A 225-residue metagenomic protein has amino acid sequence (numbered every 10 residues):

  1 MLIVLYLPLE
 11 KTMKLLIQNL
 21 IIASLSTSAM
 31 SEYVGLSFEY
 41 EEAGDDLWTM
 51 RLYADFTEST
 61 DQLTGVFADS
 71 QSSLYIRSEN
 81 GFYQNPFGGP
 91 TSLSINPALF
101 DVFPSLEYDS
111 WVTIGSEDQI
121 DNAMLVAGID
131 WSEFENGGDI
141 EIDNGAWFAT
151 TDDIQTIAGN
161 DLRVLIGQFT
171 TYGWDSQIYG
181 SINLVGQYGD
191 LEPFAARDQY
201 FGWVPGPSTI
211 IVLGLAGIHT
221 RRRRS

Functional and structural regions predicted by a protein language model:
M1-T12: Short, Lys/Arg-enriched N-terminal segments with co-localized hydrophobic residues within the first ~10-30 amino acids
L9-E10, S24, G206: Low-complexity intrinsically disordered segments
E10-L16, R221-S225: Positively charged n-region of N-terminal signal peptides that target proteins for export
T12, T27-E32: Sec/Tat signal peptide C-region and signal peptidase I cleavage site
L16-L25, I211-A216: Sec-dependent N-terminal signal peptides
E32-W203: Non-catalytic macromolecular-recognition regions in eukaryotic signaling proteins
P205-R221: A short, hydrophobic C-terminal helix/tail in secreted or cell-surface proteins
